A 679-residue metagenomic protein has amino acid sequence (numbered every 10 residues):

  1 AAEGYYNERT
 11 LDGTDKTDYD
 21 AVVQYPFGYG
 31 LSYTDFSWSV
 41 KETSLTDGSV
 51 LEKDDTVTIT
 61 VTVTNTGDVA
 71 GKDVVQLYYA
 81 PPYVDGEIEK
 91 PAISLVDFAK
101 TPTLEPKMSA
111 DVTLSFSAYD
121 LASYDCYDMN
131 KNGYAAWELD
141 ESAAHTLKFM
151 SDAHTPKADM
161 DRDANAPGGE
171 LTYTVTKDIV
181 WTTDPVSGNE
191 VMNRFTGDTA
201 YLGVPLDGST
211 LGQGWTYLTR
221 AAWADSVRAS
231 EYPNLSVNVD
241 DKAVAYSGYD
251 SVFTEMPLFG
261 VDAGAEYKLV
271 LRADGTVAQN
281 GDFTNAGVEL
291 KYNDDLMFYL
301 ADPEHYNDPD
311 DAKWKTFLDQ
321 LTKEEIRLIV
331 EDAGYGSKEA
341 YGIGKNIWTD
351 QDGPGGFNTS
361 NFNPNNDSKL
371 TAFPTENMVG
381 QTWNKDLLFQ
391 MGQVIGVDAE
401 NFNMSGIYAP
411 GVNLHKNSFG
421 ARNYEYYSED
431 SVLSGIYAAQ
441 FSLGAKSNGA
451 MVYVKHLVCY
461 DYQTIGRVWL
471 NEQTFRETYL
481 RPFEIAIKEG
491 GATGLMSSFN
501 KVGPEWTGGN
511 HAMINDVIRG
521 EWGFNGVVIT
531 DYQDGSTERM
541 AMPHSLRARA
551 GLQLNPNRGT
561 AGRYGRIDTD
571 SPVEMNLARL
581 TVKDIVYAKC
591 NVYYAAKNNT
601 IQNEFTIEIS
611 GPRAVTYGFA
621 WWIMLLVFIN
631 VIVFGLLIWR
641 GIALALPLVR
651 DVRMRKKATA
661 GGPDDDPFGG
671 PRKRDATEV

Functional and structural regions predicted by a protein language model:
A1-Y134, E138-T155, V186-V679: Glycoside hydrolase catalytic-domain context in secreted enzymes
K157-E190: Short beta-strand elements
